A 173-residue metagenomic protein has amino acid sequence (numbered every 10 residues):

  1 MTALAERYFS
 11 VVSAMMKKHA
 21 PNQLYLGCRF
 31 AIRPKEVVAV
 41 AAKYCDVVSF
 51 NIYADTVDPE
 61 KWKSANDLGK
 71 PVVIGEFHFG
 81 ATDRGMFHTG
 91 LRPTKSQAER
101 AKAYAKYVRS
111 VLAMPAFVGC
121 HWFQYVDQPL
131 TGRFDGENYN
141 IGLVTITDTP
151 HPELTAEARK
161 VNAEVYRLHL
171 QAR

Functional and structural regions predicted by a protein language model:
M1-K106: Extracellular glycoside hydrolase catalytic/binding regions
Q23-L24, K70, P115-V118, I141: A structural micro-motif
T56-V72, G119-H121, P152-L168: Hydrophobic transmembrane alpha-helix bundles
Q97, Y104-Y139: Long, C-terminal catalytic modules of enzymes
F123-R173: Aromatic-rich peripheral "rim/lid" segments of glycoside hydrolase catalytic domains that contact and position glycan
